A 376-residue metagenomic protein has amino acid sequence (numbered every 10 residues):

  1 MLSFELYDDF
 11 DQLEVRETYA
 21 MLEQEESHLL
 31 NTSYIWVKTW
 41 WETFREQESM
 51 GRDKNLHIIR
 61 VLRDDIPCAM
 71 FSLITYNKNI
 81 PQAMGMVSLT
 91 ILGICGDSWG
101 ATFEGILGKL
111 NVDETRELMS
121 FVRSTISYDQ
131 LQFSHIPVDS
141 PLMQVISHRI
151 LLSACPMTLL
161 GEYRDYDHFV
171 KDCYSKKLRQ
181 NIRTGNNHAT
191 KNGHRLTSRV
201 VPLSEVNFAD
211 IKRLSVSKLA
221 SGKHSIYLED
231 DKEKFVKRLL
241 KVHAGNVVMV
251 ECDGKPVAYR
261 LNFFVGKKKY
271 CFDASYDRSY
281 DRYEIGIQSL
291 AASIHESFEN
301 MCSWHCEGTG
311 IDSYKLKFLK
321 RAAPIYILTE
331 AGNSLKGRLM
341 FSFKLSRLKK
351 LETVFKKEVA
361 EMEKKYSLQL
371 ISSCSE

Functional and structural regions predicted by a protein language model:
L2, T75, P141-K171, N300-E376: Active-site/acyl-donor-binding loops of N-acyltransferases
L2, Y128-D129, H194-L196, S303: A structural micro-motif
S3-M86, I136-S153, D165-D281, S373-C374: A conserved beta-strand-loop-helix scaffold within acyl/acetyltransferase catalytic domains
H28-T32, I94-W99, C155-L159, N181-T184 (+6 more regions): Glycine-rich loops and low-complexity Gly/Arg-rich segments that provide flexible linkers or classic glycine-based
L56, K78-L152, G266-A323, T329-E330: Acyl-donor binding region in acyl/amide transferases
D64, L110-N111, L160-R164, D253-G254 (+1 more regions): Short loop segments at secondary-structure junctions
C95-S98, G105-K109, D165-V170, N192-G193 (+6 more regions): Low-complexity, flexible helical/coil segments
